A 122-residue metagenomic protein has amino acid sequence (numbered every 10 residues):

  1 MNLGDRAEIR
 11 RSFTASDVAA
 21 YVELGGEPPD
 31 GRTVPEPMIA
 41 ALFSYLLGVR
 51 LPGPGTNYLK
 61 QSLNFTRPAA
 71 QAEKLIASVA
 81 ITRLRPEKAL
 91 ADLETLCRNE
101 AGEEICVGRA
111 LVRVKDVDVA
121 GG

Functional and structural regions predicted by a protein language model:
M1-L3, Q71-K74, S78-G122: HotDog/MaoC-like acyl-thioester-processing domains
M1-T56, K60, V119-G122: Hot-dog-fold acyl-thioester-processing enzymes
V49-T56, P68-A69, I81-R85: Intrinsically disordered, low-complexity segments enriched in polar/charged residues with Gly/Pro, especially when
S62-L63, D92: Generic hydrophobic-segment detector
